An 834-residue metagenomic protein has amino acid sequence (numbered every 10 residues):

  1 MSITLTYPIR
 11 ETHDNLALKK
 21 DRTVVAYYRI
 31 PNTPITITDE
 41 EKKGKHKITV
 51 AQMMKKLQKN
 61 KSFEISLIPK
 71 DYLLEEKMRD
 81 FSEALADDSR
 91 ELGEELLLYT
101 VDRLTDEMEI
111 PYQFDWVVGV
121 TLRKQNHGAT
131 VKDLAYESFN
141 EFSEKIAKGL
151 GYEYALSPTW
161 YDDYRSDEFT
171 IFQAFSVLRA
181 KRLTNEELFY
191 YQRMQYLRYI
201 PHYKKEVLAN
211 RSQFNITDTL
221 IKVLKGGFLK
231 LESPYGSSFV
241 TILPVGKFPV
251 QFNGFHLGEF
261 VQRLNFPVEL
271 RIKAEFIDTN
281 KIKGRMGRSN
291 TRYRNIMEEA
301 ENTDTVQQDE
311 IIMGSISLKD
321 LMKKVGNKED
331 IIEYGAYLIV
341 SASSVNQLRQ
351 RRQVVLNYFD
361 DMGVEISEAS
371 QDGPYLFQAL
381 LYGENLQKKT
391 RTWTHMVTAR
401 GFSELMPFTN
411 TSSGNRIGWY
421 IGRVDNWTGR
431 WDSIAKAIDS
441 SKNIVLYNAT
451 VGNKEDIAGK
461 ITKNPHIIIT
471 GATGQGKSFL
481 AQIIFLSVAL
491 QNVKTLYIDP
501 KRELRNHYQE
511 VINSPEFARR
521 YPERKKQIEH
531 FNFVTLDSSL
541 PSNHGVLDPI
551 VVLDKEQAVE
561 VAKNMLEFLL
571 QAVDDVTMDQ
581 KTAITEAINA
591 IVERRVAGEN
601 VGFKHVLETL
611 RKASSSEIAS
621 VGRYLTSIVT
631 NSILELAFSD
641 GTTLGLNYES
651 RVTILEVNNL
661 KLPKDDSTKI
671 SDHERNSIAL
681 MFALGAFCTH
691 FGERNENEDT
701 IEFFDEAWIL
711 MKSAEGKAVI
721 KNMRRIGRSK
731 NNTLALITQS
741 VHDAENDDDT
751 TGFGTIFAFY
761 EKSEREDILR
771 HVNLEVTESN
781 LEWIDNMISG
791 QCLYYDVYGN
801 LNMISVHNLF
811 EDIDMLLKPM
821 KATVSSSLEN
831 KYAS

Functional and structural regions predicted by a protein language model:
M1-R400: Extended, folded cores of ATP/NTP-driven motor/assembly subunits in large transport and secretion machines
I3-D21, K222-G227, L231-S233, D425-T470 (+1 more regions): The Walker A/P-loop phosphate-binding site
T33, E40-K59, K70, Q262 (+7 more regions): P-loop NTPase motor domains
T105, I550-V601, A744-S834: P-loop NTPase motor core of the ASCE superfamily
S138-R165, E365, I467-T473, R675-G685 (+1 more regions): Short, cationic low-complexity segments
F139-G149, V306-D309, E384-G401, T450-K463 (+2 more regions): Charged, glycine/proline-rich intrinsically disordered loops and linkers
I296-E299, V451-F485, L496-I512, V534-S539 (+4 more regions): Conserved P-loop NTPase motor cores
